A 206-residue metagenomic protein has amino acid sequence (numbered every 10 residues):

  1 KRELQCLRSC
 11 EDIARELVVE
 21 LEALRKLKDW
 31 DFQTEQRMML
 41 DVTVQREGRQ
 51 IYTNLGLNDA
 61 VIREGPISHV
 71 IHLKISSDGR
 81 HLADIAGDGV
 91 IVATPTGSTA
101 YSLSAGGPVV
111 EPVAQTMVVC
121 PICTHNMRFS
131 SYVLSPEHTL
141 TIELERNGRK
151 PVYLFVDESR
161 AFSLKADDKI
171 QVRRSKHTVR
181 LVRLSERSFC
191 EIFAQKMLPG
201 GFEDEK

Functional and structural regions predicted by a protein language model:
E3-I91, T99-K206: Catalytic phosphate-donor-binding core of small-molecule kinases
